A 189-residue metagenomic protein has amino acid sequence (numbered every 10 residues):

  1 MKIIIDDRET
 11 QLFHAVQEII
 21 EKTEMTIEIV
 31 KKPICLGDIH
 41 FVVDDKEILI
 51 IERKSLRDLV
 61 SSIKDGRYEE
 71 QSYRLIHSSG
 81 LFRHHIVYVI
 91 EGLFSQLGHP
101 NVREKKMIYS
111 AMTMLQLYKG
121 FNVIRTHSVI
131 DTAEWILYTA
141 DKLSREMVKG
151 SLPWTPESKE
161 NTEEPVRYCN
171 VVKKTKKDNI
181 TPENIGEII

Functional and structural regions predicted by a protein language model:
M1-E24: Short, charged N-terminal beta->alpha structural module
M1-K2, E18, E28-I188: Extended, alpha-helix-rich binding/interface surfaces that flank or overlap catalytic cores and mediate recognition
